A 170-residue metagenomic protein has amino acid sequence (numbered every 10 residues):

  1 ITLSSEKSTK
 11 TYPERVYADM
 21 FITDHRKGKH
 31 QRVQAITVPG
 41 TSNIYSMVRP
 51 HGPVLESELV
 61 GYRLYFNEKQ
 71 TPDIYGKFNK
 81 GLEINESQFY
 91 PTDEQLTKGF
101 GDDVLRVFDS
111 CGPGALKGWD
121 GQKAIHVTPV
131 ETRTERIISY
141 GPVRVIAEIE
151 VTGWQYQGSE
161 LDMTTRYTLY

Functional and structural regions predicted by a protein language model:
T2-T128: Solvent-exposed N-terminal domain segments of exported/luminal and surface proteins
Q95-L169: Extended, loop-rich substrate-binding clefts of extracytoplasmic carbohydrate-active enzymes
